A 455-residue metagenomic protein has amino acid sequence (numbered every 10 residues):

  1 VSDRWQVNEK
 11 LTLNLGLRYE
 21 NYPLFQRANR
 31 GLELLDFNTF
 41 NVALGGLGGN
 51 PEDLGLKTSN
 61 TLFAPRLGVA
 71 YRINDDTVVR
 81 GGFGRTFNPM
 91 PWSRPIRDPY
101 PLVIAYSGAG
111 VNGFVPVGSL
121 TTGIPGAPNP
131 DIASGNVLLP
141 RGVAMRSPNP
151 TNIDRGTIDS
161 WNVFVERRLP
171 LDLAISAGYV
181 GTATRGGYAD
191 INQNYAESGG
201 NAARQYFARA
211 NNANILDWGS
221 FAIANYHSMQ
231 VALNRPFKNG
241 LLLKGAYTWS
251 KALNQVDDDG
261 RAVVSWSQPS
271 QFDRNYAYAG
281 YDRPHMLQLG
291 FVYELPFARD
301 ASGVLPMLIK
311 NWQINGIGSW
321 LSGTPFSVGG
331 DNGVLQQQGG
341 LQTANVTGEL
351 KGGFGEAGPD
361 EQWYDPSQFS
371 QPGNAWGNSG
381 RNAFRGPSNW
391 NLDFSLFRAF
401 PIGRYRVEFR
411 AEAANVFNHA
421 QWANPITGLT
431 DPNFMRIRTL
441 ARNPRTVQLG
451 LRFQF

Functional and structural regions predicted by a protein language model:
V1, L62-P65, P148, I158-S160 (+6 more regions): Transmembrane beta-barrel architecture of outer-membrane proteins
V1-W5, L67-Y71, V163-R167, V231-R235 (+6 more regions): Residues on the lipid-exposed face of transmembrane beta-strands in outer-membrane beta-barrel proteins
N8, T12, R72-N74, I158 (+12 more regions): Outer-membrane beta-barrel channels and translocator barrels
Y19-P23, R85-P89, G181-R185, W249-L253 (+4 more regions): Transmembrane beta-strands of outer-membrane beta-barrel pores
Q26-A64, G68-G219, Q342, S367 (+1 more regions): Solvent-exposed loop/turn elements at secondary-structure boundaries
P128-V137, V143, A298-D300, I309-R404 (+1 more regions): Extracytoplasmic gating/loop element in the C-terminal half of outer-membrane beta-barrel translocons and assembly
S176-V304, Q313, I317-L321: Gram-negative outer-membrane beta-barrel transporters
G339, G352, F384, Q421-F455: C-terminal beta-signal and terminal closure region of outer-membrane beta-barrel proteins
